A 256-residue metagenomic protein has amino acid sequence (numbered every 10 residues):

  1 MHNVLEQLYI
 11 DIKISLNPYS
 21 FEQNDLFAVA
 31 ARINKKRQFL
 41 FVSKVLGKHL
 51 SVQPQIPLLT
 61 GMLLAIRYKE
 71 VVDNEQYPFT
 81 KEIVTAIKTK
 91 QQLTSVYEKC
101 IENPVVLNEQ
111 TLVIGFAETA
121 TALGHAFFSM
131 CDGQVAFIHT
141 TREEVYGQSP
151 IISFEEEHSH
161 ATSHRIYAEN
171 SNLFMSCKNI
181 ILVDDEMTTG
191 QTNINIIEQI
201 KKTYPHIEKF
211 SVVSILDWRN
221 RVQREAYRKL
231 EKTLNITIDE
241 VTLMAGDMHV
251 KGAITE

Functional and structural regions predicted by a protein language model:
M1-E256: PRPP-associated nucleotide enzymes
